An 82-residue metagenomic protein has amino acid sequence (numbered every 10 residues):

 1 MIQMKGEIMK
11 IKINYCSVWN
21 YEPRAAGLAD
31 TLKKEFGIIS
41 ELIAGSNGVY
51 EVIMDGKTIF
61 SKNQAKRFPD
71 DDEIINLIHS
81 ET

Functional and structural regions predicted by a protein language model:
M1, K5-I8, D71, I75: Low-complexity, intrinsically disordered short peptide segments enriched in small/polar/basic residues
Q3-L32, F36, S46-V49, T82: Short, thiol/selenol-centered motifs that function as redox-active sites or metal-ligating centers
E41-G45: Short beta-strand
Y50-E51, D70: Short secondary-structure boundary/hinge segments and terminal tails
M54-D55: Structural motif
F60-E81: Non-catalytic, surface beta->alpha helical segment in thiol-disulfide oxidoreductase systems
